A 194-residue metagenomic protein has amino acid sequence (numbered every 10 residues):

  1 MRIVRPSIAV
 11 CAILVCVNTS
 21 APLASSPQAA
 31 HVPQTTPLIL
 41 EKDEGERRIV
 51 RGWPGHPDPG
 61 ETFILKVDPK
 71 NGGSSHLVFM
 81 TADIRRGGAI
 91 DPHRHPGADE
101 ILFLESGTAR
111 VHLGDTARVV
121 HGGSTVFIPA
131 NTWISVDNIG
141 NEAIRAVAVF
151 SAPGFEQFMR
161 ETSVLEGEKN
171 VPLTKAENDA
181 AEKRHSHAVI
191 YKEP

Functional and structural regions predicted by a protein language model:
M1-A9: Bacterial N-terminal signal peptides that target proteins for export
I8-N18: Bacterial N-terminal signal peptides
L23-H76, V164-P194: A short, N-terminal "cap"/entry segment at the start of jelly-roll beta-barrel domains of the cupin/DSBH fold
F63-V67, M80-H95: Conserved short histidine dyad/triad with adjacent acidic residue
S74, R110, A130-E156: Ligand-binding loop in jelly-roll beta-barrel domains
G97-A109, G114: Glycine- and acidic-residue-biased ligand/ion/polar-headgroup-sensing regions
D115-N131: Short acidic-glycine-tyrosine-enriched beta hairpin
